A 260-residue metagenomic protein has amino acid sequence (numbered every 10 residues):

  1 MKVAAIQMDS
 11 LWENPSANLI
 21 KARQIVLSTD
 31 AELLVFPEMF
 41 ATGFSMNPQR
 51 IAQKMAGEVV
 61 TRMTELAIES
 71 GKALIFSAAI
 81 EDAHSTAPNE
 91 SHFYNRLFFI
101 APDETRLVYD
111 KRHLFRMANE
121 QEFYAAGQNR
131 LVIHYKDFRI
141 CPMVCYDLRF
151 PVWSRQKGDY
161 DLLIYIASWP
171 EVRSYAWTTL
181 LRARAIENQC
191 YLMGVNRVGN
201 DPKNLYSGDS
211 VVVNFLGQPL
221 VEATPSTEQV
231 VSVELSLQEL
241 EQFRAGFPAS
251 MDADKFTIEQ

Functional and structural regions predicted by a protein language model:
M1-A5: Extreme N-terminal starter segment of soluble prokaryotic enzymes
Q7, V144, S168: Short glycine-/small-residue-rich Rossmann-like dinucleotide-binding loops
Q7-E13: Short polar catalytic/cofactor-binding loops
P15, I20-P102, P170-C190: Cys-nucleophile CN-hydrolase/nitrilase-fold catalytic domain and related Cys-dependent amidase chemistry that acts on
G57-I75, R149-E228: CN hydrolase (nitrilase-like) catalytic-core segments centered on the catalytic cysteine and neighboring Lys/Glu
S85-G158, V172-T179, Q242-A249, E259: Active-site catalytic loop in hydrolytic enzyme cores
V108, V132, R197-Q260: C-terminal beta-strand edge segments of enzyme domains
